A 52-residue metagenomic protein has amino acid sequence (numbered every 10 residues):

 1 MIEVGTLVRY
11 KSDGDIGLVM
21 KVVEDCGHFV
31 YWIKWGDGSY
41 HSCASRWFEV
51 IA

Functional and structural regions predicted by a protein language model:
E3-A52: Basic/aromatic-rich interaction segments and small domains that mediate binding to polyanionic partners
